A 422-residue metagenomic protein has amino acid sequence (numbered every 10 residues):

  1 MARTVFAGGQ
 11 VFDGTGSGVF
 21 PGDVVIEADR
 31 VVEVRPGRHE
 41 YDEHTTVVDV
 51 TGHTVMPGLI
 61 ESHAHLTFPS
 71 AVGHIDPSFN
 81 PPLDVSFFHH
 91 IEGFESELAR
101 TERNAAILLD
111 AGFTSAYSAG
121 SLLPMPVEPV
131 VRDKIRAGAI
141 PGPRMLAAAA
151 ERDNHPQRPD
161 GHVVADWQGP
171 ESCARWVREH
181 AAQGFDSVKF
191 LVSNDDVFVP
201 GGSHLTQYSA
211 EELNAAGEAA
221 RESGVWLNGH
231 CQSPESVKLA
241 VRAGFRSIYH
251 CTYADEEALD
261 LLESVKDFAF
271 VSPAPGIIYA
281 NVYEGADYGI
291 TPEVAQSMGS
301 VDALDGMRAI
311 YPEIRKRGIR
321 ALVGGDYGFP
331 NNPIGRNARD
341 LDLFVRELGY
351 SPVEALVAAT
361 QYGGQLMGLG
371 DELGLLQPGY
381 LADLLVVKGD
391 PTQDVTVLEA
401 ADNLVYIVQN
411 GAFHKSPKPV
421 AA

Functional and structural regions predicted by a protein language model:
A2-V5, V11, T15-M56, I135 (+1 more regions): Histidine-rich, glycine-flanked metal-binding segment
H53-D133, A137: Metal-associated gating/positioning segment near the N- to mid-region
V85-A99, Q157-R175, W226: Active-site mouth loops of central-metabolism enzymes
H90-F94, T101-V127, P141-E151, F185-F198 (+4 more regions): Divalent metal-dependent hydrolysis catalytic cores, especially in the metallo-beta-lactamase
P156-N214: Active-site gating/metal-coordination segments in enzymes
N194-D305, L322-F329, L348-G349, G364-M367 (+1 more regions): Active-site core of metal-dependent hydrolases
E222, E293, D305-D390: His/Asp/Glu-enriched, well-ordered alpha-helical/loop segment that forms or immediately abuts the divalent-metal
A359-Q361, P378-A422: C-terminal cap of metal-dependent C-N hydrolases
